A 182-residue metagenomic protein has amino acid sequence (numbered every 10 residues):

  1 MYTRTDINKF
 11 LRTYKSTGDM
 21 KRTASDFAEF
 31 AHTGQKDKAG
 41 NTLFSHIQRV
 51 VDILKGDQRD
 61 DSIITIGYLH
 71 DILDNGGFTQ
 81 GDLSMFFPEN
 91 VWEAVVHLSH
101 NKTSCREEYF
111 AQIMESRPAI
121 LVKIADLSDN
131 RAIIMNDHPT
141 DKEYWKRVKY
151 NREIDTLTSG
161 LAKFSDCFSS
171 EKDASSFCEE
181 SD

Functional and structural regions predicted by a protein language model:
M1-D182: Active-site helical microenvironments for divalent-metal-assisted chemistry
